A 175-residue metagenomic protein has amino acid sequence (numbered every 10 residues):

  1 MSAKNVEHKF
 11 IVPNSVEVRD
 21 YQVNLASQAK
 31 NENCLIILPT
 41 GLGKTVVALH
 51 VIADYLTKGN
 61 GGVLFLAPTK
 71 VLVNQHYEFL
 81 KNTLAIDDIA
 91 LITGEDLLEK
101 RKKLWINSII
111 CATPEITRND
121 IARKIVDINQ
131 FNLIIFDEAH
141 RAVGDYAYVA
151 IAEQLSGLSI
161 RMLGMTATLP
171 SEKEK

Functional and structural regions predicted by a protein language model:
M1-K175: N-terminal helicase ATP-binding lobe
